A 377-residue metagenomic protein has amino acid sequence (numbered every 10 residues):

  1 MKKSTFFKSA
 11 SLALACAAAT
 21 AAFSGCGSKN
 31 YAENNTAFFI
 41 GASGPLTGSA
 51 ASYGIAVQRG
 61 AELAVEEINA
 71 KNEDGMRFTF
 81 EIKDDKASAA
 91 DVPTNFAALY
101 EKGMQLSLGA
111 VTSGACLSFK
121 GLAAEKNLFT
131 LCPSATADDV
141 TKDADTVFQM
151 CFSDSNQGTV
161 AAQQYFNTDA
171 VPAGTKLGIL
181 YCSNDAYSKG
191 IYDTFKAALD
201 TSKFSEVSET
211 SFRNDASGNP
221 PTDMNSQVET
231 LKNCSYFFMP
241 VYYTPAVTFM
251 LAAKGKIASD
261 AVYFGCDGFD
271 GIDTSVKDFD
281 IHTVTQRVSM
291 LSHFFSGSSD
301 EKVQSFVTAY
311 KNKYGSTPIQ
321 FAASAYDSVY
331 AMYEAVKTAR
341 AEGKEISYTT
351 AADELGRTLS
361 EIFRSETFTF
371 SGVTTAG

Functional and structural regions predicted by a protein language model:
K2-L12: Bacterial N-terminal signal peptides that target proteins for export
K2-S4, C26-G377: Extracytosolic ligand-binding ectodomains
L12-T20: Hydrophobic helical h-region of N-terminal Sec-dependent signal peptides in bacterial secretory/periplasmic proteins
A21-G25: C-terminal motif of bacterial Sec signal peptides marking the signal peptidase cleavage site
